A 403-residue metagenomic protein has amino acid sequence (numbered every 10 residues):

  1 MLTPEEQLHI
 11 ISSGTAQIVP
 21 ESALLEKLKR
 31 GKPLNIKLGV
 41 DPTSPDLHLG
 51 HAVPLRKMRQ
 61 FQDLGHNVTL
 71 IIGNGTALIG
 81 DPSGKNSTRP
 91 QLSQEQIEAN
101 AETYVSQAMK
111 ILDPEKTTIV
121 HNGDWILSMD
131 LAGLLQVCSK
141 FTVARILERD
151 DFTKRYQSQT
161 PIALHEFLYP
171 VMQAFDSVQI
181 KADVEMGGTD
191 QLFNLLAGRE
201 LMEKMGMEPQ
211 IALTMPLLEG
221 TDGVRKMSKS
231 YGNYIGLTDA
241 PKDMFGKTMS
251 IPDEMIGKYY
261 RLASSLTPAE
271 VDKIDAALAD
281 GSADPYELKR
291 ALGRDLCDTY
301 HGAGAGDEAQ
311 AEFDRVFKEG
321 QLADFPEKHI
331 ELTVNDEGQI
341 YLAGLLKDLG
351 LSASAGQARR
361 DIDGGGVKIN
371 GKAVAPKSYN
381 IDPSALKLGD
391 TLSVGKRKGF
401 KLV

Functional and structural regions predicted by a protein language model:
M1-L28: Beta-lactamase-like hydrolase cores
G14-T15, S93-Q94, E98-T214: Divalent-metal (Mg2+/Mn2+/Ca2+)-assisted nucleotide/phosphate chemistry catalytic cores
I18-P82, V184-L192, G198: N-terminal catalytic cores of NTP/NDP-binding nucleotidyl/phosphoryl-transfer enzymes
G31-G39, V68, Y169-Q179, A283-L288: Short, hydrophobic/aliphatic alpha-helical segments
G80-G84, M129-L135, G223-M227: Short acidic, glycine/serine/threonine-rich loops at helix termini
P82-E98: A charged helix-plus-loop insertion that forms the helical arch/lid used to bind and gate nucleic-acid substrates
K85-P90, Q136-S139, S230-Y231: Short, hinge-like loop/turn segments at secondary-structure boundaries
M202-V403: Conserved nucleotide- and phosphate/pyrophosphate-binding catalytic cores in adenylate/nucleotidyl-handling enzymes
